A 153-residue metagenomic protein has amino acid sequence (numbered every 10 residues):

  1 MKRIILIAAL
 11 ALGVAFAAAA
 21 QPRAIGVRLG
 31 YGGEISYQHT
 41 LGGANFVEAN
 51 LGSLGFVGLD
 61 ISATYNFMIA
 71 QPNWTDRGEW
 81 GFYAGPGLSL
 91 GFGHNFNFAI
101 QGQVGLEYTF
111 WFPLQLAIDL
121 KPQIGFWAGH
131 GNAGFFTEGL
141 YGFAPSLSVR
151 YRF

Functional and structural regions predicted by a protein language model:
M1-P22: Cleavable N-terminal export/targeting peptides
F16, I35-G42: Short, low-complexity, intrinsically disordered N-terminal segments
P22-Q38: Short N-terminal segments immediately surrounding and downstream of signal-peptide cleavage
L41-L120, R150-Y151: Gram-negative (and chloroplast) outer-membrane scaffold detector with strong preference for beta-barrel transmembrane
W111-F153: Predominantly the C-terminal beta-signal and adjacent terminal strand-loop region of outer-membrane beta-barrel
